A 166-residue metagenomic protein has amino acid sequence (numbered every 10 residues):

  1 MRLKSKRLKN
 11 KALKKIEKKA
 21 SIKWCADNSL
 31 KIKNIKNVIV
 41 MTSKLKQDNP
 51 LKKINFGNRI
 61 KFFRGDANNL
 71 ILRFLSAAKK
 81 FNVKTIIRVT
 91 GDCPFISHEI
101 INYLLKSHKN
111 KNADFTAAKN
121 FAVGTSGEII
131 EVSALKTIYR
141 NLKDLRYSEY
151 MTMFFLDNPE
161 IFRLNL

Functional and structural regions predicted by a protein language model:
M1, T42-K44: Short beta-strand/turn micro-motifs composed of small residues that flank or help shape donor/cofactor-binding pockets
M1-K9: N-terminal nucleotide-binding beta1-loop-alpha1 segment
N10-I16: Short glycine-enriched, charge-decorated loop/helix-capping segments at active-site entrances that position
S21-V38, L51-K53, G57-N58: A short, N-terminal amphipathic alpha-helix
K36, K84, D114: Conserved acidic residues
V38-V40, I86, L164: Hydrophobic/aromatic residues located in beta-strands of well-ordered beta-sheets within soluble catalytic
K44-K109: Short phosphate-binding loop-to-helix
I96-L166: Conserved core of the sugar-phosphate nucleotidyltransferase
